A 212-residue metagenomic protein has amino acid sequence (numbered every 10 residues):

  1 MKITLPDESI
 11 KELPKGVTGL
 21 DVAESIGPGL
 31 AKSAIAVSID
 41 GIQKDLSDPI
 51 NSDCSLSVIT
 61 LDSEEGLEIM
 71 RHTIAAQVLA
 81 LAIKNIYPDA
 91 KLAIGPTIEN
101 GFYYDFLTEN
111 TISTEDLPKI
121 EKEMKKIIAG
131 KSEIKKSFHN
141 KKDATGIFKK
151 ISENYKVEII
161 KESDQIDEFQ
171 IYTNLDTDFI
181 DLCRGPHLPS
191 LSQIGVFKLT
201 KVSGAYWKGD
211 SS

Functional and structural regions predicted by a protein language model:
T4-L5, S38, Q165, L182: A general beta-strand register signal
P6-D7, I39-G41, L107: Short strand-turn-strand beta-turns centered on an Asx-Gly dipeptide
D7-V17: Short, contiguous acidic and Ser/Thr-rich linear segments
E8, S52-L56: Loop/turn positions that initiate beta-strands
V17-G29: Short amphipathic, charge-patterned alpha-helical segments
I26, E68-K84: Active/ligand-binding-proximal structured segments within catalytic/core domains that scaffold catalytic residues
A34-D48: Short acidic beta-strand-loop surface patches of small beta-rich interaction domains
S55-I69, A82, K91-T97, Y103-S212: Auxiliary tRNA-acceptor-end handling modules of aminoacyl-tRNA synthetases
